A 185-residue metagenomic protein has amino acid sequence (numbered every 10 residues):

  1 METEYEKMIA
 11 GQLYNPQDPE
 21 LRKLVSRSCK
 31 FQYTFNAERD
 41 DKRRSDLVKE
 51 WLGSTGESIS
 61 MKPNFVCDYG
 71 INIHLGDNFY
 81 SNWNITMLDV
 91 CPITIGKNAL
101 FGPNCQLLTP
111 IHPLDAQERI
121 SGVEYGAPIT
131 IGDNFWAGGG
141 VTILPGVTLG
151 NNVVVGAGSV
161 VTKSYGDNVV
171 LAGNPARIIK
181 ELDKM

Functional and structural regions predicted by a protein language model:
M1-S58, A176-K180: Terminal amphipathic alpha-helical/low-complexity segments used for targeting or macromolecular assembly
Y5-E6, W51, S121, P128 (+1 more regions): Short secondary-structure boundary/capping segments
F65-L75, Y80-L149, N174-P175, I179-M185: Flexible, glycine/small-residue-enriched loop-and-beta-strand segment within the central core of proteins
W136, V154, V170-A172: Short-chain dehydrogenase/reductase
N152-S164: C-terminal/domain-terminus segments
Y165-D167, A172-P175: Acidic, glycine-centered active-site loop in nucleotide-sugar glycosyltransferases
